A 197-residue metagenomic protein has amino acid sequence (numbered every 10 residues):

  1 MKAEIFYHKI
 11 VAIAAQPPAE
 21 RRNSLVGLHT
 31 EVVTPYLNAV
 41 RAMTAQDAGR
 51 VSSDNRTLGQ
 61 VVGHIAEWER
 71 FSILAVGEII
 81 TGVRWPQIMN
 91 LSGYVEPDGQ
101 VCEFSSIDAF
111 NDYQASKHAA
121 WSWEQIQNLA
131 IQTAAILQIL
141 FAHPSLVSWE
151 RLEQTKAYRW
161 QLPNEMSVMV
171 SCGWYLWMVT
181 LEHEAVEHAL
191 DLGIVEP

Functional and structural regions predicted by a protein language model:
M1-I13, D47-S106, I139-P197: Short, contiguous alpha-helical
M1-P35: Terminal targeting/low-complexity segments that flank the catalytic cores of oxidoreductases
A14-R22, D108-E124, P163-Y175: Acidic/His metal-coordination segments adjacent to aromatic residues that form catalytic metal sites in metalloenzymes
V26, T30-T34, E124-Q127, I131 (+2 more regions): Domain-scale detector for complete catalytic domains at protein termini or as standalone homologs
L28, V32, P97-R151: Acidic/histidine-rich alpha-helical segments that form the ligand environment of transition-metal centers
